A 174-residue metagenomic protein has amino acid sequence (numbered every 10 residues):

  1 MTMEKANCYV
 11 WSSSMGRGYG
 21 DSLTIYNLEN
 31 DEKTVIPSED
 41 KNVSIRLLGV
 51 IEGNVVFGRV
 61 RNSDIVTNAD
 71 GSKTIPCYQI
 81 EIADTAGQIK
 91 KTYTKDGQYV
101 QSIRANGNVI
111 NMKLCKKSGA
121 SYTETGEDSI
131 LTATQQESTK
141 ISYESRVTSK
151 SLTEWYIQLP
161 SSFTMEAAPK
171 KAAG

Functional and structural regions predicted by a protein language model:
M1-E4, D40-G53, T94-G107, E154-Y156: Repeated scaffold domains used in trafficking and secretory/extracellular systems, primarily beta-propellers
M1-M15, Y26, I36, R46-E52 (+1 more regions): Conserved catalytic-core segments centered on acid/base and nucleophilic motifs
K5-R17, F57-D64, A69-S72, K113-S118: Beta-strand C-termini and the immediately following turn/loop, strongest in propeller blades
R17-K41, T67-G97, C115-G174: Surface-exposed loop/turn elements that mediate protein-protein interactions on large endomembrane-trafficking
G20, G107-V109: A generic structural signal for beta-strand entry/edge sites
K41-V50, R59-S63, G71-T74: Generic ordered-secondary-structure signal
N54, G58, N62, I80 (+1 more regions): Repeat-solenoid scaffold signature
